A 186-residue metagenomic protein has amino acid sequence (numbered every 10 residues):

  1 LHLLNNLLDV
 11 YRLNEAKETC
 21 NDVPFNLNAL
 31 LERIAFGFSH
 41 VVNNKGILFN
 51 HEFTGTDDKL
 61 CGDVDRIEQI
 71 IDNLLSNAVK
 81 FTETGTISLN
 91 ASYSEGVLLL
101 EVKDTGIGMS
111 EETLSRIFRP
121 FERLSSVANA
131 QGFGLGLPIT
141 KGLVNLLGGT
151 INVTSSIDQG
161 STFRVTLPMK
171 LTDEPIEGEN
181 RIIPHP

Functional and structural regions predicted by a protein language model:
L1-V10, L30, I139: Coiled-coil phosphoacceptor/dimerization helix of two-component systems
L7, Y11-D22: Helix-loop junction within the histidine kinase core
N21-N26, N43, L48-D58: Conserved catalytic submotifs in the C-terminal HATPase_c
H40, I107-G108: Glycine-rich G1-box
A78-V79: Short helix-loop "hinge" at the ATP-lid/N-box region of the Bergerat-fold HATPase_c
M109-F121: Short conserved segment of the HATPase_c
